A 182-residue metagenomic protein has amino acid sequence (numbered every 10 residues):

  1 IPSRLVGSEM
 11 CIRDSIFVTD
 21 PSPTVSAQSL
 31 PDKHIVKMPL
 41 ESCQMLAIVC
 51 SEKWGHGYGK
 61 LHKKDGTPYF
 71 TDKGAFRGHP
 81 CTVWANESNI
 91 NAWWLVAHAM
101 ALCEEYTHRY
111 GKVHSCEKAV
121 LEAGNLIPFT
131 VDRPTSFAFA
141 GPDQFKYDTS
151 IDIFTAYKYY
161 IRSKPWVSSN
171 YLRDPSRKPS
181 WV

Functional and structural regions predicted by a protein language model:
I1, K37, T67-Y69, K73-F76 (+3 more regions): Residue-level signal for the start and early helices of compact helical domains
I1-I12: Single conserved hydrophobic/aromatic residue that forms the stacking wall/gate of nucleotide- or nucleobase-binding
P2, P21-P23, P31, P39 (+8 more regions): Proline-rich intrinsically disordered, low-complexity coils
R13-H114: An N-terminal structural lobe/cap that precedes and organizes the functional/catalytic core across diverse proteins
K112, A119-L126: Primarily interfacial, aromatic-capped hydrophobic alpha-helices that serve as membrane anchors
N125-V182: Aromatic-residue-lined binding/catalytic grooves and analogous aromatic/hydrophobic interfacial grooves in multimeric
